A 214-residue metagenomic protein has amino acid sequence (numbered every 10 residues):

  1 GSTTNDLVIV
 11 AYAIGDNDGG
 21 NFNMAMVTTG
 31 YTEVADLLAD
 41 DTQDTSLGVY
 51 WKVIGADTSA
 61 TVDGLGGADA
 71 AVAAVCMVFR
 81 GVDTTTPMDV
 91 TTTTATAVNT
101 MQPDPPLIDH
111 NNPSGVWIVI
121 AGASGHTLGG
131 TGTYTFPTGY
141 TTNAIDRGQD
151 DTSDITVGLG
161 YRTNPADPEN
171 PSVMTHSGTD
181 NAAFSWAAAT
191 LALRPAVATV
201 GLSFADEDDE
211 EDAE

Functional and structural regions predicted by a protein language model:
G1-A213: Primarily extracytoplasmic/secreted proteins and surface-exposed domains characterized by disulfide-bonded cysteine
